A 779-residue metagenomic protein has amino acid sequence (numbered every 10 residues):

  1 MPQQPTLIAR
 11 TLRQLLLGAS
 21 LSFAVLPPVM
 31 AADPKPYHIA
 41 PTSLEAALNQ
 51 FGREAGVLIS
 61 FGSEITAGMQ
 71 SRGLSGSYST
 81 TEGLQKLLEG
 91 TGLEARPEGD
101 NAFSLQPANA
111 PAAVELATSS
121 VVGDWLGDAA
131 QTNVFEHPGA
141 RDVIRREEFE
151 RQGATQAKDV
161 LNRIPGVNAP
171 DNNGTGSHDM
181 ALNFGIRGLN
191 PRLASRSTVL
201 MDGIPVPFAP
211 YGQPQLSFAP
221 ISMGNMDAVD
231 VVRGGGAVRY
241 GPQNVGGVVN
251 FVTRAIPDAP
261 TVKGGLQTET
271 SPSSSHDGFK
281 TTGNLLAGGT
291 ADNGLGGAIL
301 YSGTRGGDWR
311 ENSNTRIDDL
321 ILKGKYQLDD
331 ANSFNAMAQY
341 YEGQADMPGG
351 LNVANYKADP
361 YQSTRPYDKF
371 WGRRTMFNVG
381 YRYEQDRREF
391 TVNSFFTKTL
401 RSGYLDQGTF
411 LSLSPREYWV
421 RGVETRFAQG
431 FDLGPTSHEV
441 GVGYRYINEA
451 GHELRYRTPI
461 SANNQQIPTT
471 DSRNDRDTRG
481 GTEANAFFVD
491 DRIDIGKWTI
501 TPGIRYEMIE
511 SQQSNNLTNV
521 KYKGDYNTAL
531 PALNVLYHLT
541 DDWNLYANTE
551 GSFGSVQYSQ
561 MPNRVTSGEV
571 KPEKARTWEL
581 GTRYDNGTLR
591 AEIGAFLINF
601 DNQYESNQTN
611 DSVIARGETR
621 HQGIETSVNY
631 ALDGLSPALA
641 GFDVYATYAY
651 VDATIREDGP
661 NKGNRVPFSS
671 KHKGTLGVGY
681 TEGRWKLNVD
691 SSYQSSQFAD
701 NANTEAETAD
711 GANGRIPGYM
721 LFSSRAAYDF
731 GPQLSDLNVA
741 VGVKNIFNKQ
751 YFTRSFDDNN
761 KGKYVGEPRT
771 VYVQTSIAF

Functional and structural regions predicted by a protein language model:
L48-Q50, D100, Q106-E150, K158 (+1 more regions): Short, acidic, small-residue-rich periplasmic hinge/interaction motif at the N-terminus of Gram-negative outer-membrane
Q106, N133, P138, K158 (+1 more regions): Extracytoplasmic beta-strand/coil segments of soluble accessory domains associated with Gram-negative outer-membrane
I204-R233: Short acidic/polar hinge/loop motifs at secondary-structure boundaries that mediate gating or recognition
S275-R305, W309-M347, K369-Y381, N485: Transmembrane beta-barrel wall of Gram-negative outer-membrane proteins
Q327, S333-Q339, W371-N516: Face-selective signature of the C-terminal outer-membrane beta-barrel domain
G380-L405, H538, N544-N548, K571-A631 (+3 more regions): Membrane-embedded beta-barrel scaffold of Gram-negative outer-membrane proteins
F427-V440, I509, T588-R590, A595-N599 (+3 more regions): Gram-negative outer-membrane beta-barrel transporters
F642, S696-A702, Y728-F779: C-terminal beta-signal and adjacent terminal beta-strands/loops of Gram-negative outer-membrane beta-barrel proteins
